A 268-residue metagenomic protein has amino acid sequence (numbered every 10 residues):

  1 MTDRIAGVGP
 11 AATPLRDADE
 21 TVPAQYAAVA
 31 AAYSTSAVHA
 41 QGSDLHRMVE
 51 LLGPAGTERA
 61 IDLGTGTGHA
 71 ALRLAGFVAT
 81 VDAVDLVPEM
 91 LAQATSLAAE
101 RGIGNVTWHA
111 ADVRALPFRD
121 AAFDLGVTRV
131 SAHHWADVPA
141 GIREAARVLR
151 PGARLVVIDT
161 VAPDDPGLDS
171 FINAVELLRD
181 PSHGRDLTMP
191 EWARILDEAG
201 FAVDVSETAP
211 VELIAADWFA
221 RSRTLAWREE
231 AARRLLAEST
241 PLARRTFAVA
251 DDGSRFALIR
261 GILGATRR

Functional and structural regions predicted by a protein language model:
T2-A55, H69-R73, M90-Q93, E100 (+1 more regions): Conserved class I S-adenosyl-L-methionine
I61-L63, T67-A115: Class I SAM-dependent methyltransferase SAM/SAH-binding core
T67, A199-R268: Conserved Class I S-adenosyl-L-methionine
R114-L125: A short acidic, Gly/Pro-enriched loop at the edge of an enzyme's catalytic core that lines a small-molecule cofactor
D124-D137: A short SAM/SAH-binding and catalytic strip from SAM-dependent methyltransferases
P139-P151: A short glycine-rich, Lys/Arg-flanked "PGG" loop and its adjoining helix->strand segment in the class I
R154-L178: Conserved class I S-adenosyl-L-methionine
R185-A199: Short alpha-helix
